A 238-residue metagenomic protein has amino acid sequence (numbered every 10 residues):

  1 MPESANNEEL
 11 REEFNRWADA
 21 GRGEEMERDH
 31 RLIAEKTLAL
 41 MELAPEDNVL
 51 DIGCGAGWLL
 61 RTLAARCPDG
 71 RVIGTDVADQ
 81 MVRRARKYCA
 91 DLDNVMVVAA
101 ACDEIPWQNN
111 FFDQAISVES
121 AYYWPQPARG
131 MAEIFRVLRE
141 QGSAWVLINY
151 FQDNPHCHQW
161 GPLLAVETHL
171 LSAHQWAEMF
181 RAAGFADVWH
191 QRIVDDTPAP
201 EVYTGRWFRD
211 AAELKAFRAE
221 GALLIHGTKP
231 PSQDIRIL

Functional and structural regions predicted by a protein language model:
M1-A44, W58-T62, M81-R84, Y88 (+4 more regions): Conserved class I S-adenosyl-L-methionine
L50-E104: Class I SAM-dependent methyltransferase SAM/SAH-binding core
D103-Q114: A short acidic, Gly/Pro-enriched loop at the edge of an enzyme's catalytic core that lines a small-molecule cofactor
Q114-Q126: A short SAM/SAH-binding and catalytic strip from SAM-dependent methyltransferases
A128-E140: A short glycine-rich, Lys/Arg-flanked "PGG" loop and its adjoining helix->strand segment in the class I
Q141-I148: Conserved beta-strand signature within the Rossmann-like core of class I S-adenosyl-L-methionine
N149-E167: Short, glycine-/aromatic-enriched active-site segment of Class I SAM-dependent methyltransferases
T168-G184: Short alpha-helix
